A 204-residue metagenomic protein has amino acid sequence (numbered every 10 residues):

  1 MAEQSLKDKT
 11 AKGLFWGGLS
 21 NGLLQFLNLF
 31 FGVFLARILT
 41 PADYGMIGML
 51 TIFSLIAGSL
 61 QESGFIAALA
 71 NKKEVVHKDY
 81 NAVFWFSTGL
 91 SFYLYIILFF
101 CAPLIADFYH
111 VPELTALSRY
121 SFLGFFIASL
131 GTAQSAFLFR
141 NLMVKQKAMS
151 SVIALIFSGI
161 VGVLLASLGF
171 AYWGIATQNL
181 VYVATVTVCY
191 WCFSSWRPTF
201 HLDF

Functional and structural regions predicted by a protein language model:
M1-L6, T10, K145, V188-F204: Interhelical loop/hinge segments that connect adjacent transmembrane helices in multipass membrane
L6-S63, L90-A102, G124, A154-V163 (+1 more regions): Signature of the first transmembrane helix
I38-P41, H77, F108-V111, N141 (+1 more regions): Helix-loop interface residues and adjacent transmembrane-helix termini in multi-pass membrane transporters, primarily
M46, V76-F86: Membrane-interface alpha-helices at helix entry/exit sites of multi-pass transporters
S59-H77, A136-R140, P198: Helix-loop junctions and terminal segments of transmembrane helices in multi-pass membrane transport/translocation
A102-S121: Interfacial segments at transmembrane-helix termini and the short loops linking adjacent helices
T115-F122, S150-W196: Hydrophobic alpha-helical transmembrane segments
G131-S151: Cytoplasmic helix-loop-helix junction between adjacent transmembrane helices in 12-TM secondary transporters
